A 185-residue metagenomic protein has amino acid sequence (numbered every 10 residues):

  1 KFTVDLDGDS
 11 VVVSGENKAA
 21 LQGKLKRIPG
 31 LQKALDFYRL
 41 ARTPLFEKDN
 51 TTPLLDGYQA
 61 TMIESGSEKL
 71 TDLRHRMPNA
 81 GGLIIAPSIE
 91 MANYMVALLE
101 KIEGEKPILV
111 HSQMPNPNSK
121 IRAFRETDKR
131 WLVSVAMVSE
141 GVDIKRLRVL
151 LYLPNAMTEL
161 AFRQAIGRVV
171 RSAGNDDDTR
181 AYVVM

Functional and structural regions predicted by a protein language model:
K1, R76-L83, M137-E140, Y152-P154: N-terminal helicase ATP-binding lobe
K1-N79: Interdomain helical connector at the RecA1-RecA2 junction of SF1/SF2 helicase-like NTPases
I63-T71, V96, A165-V170: Short, well-ordered amphipathic alpha-helices
R74-G81, I102-K106, K145-V149: Short, surface-exposed connector motifs at secondary-structure boundaries
A80-I84, K129-L132: Generic beta-sheet signal
P87-H111: Conserved helicase motor "Helicase C" RecA-like lobe of SF1/SF2 P-loop NTPases
K106-M185: Conserved RecA-like P-loop NTPase helicase motor core
